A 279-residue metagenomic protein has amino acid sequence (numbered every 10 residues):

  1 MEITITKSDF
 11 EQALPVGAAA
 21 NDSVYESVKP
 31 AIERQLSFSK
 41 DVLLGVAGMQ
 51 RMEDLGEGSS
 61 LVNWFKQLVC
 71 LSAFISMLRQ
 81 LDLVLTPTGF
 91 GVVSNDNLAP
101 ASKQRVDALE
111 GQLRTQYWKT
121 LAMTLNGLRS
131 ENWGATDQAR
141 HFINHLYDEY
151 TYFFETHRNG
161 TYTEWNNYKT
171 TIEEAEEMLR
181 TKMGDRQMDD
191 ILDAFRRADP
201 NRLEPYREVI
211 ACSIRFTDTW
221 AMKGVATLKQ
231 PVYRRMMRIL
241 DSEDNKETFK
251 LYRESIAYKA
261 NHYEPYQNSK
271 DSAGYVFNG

Functional and structural regions predicted by a protein language model:
M1-K66, Q80-G279: Conserved short "hinge" loops at termini or chain/domain junctions
V69: Catalytic-loop motifs flanking and including active-site residues across diverse enzymes
